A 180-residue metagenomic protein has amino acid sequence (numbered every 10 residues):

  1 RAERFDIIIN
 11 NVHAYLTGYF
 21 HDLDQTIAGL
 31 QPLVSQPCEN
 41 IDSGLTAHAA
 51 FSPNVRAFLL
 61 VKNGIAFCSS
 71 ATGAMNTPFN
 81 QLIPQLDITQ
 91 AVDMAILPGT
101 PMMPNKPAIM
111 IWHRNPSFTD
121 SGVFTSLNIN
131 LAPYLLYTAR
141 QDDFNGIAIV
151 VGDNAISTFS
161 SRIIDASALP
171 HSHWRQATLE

Functional and structural regions predicted by a protein language model:
R1-Q36: Juxtamembrane extracytoplasmic/periplasmic/luminal helical "stalk" adjacent to the first N-terminal
A28, C38-A47: Short amphipathic alpha-helical segments
L33, S43-F51, Y137-T138: Amphipathic alpha-helical regulatory segments at dimerization interfaces that relay allosteric signals between sensory
H48-K106, V123-T125, A132-L135, G152-L169: Extracellular/periplasmic ligand-sensing ectodomains of membrane signal-transduction proteins
P104-R114: A surface-exposed beta-strand-loop module
W112-N130, Q176-E180: Short, hydrophobic beta-strand elements of compact beta-sandwich sensory domains
R140-F144: Short coil-to-beta strand junction motifs in C2/discoidin
S172-H173: Long, extramembranous regulatory segments enriched in acidic
